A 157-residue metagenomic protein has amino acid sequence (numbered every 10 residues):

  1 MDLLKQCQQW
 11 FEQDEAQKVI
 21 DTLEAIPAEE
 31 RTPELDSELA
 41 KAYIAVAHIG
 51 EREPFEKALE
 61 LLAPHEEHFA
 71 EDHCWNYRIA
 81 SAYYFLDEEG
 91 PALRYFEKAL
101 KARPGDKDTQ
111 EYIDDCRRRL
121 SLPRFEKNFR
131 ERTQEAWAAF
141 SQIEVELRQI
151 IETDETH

Functional and structural regions predicted by a protein language model:
Q8, K41, A45-H48, S81 (+1 more regions): Residue-level recognition of tetratricopeptide repeat
